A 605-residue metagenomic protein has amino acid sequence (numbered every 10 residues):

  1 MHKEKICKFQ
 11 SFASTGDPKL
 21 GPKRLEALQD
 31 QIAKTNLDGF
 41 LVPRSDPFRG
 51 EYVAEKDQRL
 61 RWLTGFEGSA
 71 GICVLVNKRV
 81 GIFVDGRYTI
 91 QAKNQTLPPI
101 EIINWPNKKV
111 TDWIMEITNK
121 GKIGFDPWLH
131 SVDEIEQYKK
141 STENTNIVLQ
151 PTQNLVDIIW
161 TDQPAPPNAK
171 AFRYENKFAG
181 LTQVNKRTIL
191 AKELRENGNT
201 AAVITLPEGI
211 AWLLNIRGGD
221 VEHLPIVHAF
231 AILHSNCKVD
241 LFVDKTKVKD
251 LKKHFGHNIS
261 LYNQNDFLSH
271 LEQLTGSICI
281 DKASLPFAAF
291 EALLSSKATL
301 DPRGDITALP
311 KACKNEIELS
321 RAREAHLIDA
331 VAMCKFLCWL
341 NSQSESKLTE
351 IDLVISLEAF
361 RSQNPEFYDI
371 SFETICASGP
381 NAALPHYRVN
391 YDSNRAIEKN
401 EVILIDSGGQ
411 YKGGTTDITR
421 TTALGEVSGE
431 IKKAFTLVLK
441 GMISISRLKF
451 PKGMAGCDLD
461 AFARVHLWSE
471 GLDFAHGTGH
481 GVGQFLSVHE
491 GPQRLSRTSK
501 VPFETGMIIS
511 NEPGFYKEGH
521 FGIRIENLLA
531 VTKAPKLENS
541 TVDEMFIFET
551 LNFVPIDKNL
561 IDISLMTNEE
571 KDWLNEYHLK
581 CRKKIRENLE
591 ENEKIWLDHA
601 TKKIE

Functional and structural regions predicted by a protein language model:
M1-E605: Active-site neighborhoods and metal-handling regions in enzymes and metal-associated proteins
